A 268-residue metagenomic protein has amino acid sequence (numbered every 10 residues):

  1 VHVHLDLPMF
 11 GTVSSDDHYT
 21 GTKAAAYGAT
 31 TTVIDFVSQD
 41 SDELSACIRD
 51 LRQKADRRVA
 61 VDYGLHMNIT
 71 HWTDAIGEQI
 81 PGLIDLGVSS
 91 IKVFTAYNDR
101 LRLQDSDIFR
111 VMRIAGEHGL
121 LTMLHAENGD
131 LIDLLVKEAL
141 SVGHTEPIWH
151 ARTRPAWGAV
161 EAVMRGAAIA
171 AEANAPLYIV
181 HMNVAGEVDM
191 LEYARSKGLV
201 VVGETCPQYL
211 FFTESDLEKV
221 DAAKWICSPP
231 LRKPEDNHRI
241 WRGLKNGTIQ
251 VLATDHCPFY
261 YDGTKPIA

Functional and structural regions predicted by a protein language model:
V1-P8, R58-A60, F212-W225: N-terminal small/glycine-rich loop or linker at the start of catalytic domains across soluble metabolic enzymes
V1-R58, A75: Metal-associated gating/positioning segment near the N- to mid-region
H4, V37-Q39, N68, T95-A96 (+3 more regions): Short, ordered loop/turn segments at secondary-structure junctions
T30-T32, V61, S89, Q250: Short acidic/polar active-site loop segments enriched in Thr and Asp
V33-D35, G64-M67, P176-H181: Short catalytic-loop micro-motif centered on adjacent basic/acidic residues
L44-H66, F109-L124: Alpha-helix-loop-beta-strand connector modules within alpha/beta enzyme cores
M67-D74: Active-site beta->alpha loop and helix N-cap motifs at the rims of alpha/beta catalytic domains
A75-L252: Histidine/acidic residue-rich metal-binding segments in metalloenzymes
